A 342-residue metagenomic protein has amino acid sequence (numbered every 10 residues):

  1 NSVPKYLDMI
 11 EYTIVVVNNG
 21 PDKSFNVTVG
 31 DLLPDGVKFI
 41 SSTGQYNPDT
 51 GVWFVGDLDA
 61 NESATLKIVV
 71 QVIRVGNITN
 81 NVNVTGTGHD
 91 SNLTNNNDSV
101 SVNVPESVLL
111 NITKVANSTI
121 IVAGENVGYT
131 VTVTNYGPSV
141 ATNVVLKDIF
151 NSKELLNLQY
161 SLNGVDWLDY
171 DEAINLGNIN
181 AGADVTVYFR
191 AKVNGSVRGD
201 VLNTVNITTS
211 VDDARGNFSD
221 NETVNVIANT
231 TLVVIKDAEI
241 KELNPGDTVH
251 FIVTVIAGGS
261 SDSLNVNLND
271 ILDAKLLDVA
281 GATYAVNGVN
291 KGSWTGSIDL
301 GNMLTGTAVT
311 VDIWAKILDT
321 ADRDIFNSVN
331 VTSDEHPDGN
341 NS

Functional and structural regions predicted by a protein language model:
N1-S342: Exported/extracytosolic protein signature
